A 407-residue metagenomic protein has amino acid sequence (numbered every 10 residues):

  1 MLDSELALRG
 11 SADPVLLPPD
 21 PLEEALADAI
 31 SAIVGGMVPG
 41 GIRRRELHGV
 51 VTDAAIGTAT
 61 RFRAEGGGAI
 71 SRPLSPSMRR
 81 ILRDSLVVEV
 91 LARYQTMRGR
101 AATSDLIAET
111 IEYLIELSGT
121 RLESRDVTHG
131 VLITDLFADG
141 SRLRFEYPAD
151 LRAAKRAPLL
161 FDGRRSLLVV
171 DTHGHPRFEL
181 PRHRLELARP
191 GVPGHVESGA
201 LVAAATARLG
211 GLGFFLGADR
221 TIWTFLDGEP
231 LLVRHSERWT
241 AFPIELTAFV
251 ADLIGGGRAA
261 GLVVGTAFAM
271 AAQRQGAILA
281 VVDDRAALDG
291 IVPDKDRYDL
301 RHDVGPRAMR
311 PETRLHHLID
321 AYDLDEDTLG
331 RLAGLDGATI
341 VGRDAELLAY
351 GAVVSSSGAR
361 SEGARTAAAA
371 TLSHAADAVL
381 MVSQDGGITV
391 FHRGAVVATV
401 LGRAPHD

Functional and structural regions predicted by a protein language model:
M1-D407: Divalent-cation
